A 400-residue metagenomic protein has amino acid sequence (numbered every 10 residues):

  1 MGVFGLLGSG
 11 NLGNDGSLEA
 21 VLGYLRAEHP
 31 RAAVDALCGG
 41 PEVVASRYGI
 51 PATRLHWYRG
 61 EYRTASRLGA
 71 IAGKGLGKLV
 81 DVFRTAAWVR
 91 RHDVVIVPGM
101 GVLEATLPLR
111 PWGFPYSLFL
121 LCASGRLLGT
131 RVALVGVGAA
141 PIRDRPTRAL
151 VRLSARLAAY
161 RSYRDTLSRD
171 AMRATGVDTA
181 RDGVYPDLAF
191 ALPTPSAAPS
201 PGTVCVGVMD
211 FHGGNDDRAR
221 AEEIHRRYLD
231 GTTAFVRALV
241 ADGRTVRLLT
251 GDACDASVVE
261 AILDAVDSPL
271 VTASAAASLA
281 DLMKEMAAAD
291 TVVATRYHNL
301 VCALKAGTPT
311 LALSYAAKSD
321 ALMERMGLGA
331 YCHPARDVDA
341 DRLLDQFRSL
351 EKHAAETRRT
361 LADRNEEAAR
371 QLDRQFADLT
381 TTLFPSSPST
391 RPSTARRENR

Functional and structural regions predicted by a protein language model:
M1-R400: Active-site anion-handling motifs in enzyme catalytic cores
